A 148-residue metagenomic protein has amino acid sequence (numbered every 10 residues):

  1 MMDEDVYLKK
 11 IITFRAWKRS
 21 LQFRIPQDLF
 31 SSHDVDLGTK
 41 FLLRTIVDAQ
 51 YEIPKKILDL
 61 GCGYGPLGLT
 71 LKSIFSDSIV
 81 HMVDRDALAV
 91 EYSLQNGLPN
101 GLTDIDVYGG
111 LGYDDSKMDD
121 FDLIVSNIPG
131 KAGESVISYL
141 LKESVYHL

Functional and structural regions predicted by a protein language model:
M2-A49: Class I SAM-dependent transferase core
P26-F30, H81, I128-P129: Conserved short-loop catalytic and cofactor-binding motifs
F30, Y113, A132: Glycine-/small-residue-rich active-site loops that bind phosphorylated ligands and cofactors
S32, E91, E134: Loop/helix-junction capping segments adjacent to catalytic residues or to phosphate/diphosphate-binding pockets
L37-S126: Conserved SAM/SAH cofactor-binding pocket of Class I
L94-Q95, V136-Y139: Short amphipathic alpha-helical segments
L123-S135: Glycine-rich phosphate-binding "P-loop"
S138-L148: A short glycine-rich, Lys/Arg-flanked "PGG" loop and its adjoining helix->strand segment in the class I
